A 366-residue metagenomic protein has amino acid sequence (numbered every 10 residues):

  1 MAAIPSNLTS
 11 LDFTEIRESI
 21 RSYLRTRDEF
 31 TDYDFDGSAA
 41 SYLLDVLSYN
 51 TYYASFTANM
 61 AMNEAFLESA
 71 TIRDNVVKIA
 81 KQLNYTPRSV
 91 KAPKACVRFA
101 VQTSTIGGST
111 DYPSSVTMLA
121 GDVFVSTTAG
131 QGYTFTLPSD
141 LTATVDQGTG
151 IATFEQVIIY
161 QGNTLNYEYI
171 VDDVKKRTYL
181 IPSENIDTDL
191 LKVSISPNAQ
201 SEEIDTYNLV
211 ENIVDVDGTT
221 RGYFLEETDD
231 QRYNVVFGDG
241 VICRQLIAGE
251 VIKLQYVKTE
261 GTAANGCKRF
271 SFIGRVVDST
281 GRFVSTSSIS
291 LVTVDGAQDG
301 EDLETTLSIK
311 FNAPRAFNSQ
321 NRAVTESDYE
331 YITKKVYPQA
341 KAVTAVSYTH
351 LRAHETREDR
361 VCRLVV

Functional and structural regions predicted by a protein language model:
M1-L351, R357: Signature of Asx- and small-polar-rich beta-strand/turn repeats characteristic of beta-solenoid architectures
R352-V366: Positively charged, low-complexity/disordered segments
